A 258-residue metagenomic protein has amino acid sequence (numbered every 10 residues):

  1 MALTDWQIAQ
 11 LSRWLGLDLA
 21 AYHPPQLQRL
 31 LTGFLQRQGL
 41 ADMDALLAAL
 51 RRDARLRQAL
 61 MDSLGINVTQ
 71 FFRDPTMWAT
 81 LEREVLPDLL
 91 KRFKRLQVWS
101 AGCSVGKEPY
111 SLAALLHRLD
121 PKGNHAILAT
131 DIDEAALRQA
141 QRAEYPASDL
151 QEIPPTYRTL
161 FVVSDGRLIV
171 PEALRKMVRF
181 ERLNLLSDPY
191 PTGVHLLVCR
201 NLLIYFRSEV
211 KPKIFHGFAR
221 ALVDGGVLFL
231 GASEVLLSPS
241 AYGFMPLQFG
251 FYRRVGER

Functional and structural regions predicted by a protein language model:
M1-W99, F215, G231: Conserved AdoMet
L81, L197, L222: Residue-level signal for inorganic ion chemistry
F93-G106, H125-L128: Conserved class I S-adenosyl-L-methionine
V105-D120: Conserved SAM-binding loop of SAM-dependent methyltransferases across substrates and taxa, primarily the Class I
G123-V198, L202-K213, V235-L237: Extended basic-aromatic, gly/pro-enriched interface segments that bind polyanionic ligands
L196, L237-R258: Core SAM-dependent methyltransferase catalytic element
P212-D224: A short glycine-rich, Lys/Arg-flanked "PGG" loop and its adjoining helix->strand segment in the class I
D224-A232: Conserved beta-strand signature within the Rossmann-like core of class I S-adenosyl-L-methionine
